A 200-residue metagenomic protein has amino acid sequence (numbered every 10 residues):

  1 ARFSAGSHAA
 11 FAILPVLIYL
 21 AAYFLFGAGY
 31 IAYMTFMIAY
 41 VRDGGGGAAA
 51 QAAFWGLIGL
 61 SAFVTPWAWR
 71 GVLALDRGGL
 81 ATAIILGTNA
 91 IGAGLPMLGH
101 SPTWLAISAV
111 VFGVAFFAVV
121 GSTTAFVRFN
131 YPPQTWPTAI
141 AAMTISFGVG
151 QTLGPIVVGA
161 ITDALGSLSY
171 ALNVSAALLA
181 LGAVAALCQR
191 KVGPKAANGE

Functional and structural regions predicted by a protein language model:
A1-Y19: Juxtamembrane intracellular "pre-TM" segments in multi-pass secondary transporters
P15-P66: Extracytoplasmic gate region of multi-pass secondary transporters
T65-R77, T162-D163: Helix-to-loop junctions at the C-terminal end of transmembrane segments in multipass secondary transporters
L80-L95: Structural signature of the two symmetry-related core transmembrane helices
T103-V111: Paired small-residue
A118-Y131: Intracellular juxtamembrane helix-capping segments at the cytosolic ends of symmetry-related transmembrane helices
R128-S167, S175: A late C-terminal transmembrane helix in Major Facilitator Superfamily
N173-E200: Multi-pass alpha-helical transporter architecture, strongest for 12-TM Major Facilitator/SLC carriers used
